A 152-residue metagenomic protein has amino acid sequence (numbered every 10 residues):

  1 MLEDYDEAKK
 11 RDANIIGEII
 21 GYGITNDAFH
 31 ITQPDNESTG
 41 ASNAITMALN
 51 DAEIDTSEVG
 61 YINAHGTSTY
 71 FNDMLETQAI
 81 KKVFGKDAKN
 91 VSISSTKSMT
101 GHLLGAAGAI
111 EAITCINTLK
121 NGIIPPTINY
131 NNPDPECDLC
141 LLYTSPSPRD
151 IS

Functional and structural regions predicted by a protein language model:
M1-D4, I45-A48, I80, A109-L119: Buried hydrophobic packing segments
L2-A52, G60-Y61, T127-Y130: Condensing-enzyme catalytic core mediating Claisen C-C bond formation in acyl metabolism
Y22-N36, A64-D73, N90-L141: Acyl-CoA/ACP chain-elongation machinery
N36-E37, A41-Y61, G66-N90: A glycine- and small/hydrophobic-rich beta-loop-beta segment that serves as a flexible "lid/hinge" or phosphate-binding
L49, L103-L104, P148: Generic leucine side-chain signal with a strong bias for well-ordered alpha-helical environments
Y143-S152: Single conserved hydrophobic/aromatic residue that forms the stacking wall/gate of nucleotide- or nucleobase-binding
